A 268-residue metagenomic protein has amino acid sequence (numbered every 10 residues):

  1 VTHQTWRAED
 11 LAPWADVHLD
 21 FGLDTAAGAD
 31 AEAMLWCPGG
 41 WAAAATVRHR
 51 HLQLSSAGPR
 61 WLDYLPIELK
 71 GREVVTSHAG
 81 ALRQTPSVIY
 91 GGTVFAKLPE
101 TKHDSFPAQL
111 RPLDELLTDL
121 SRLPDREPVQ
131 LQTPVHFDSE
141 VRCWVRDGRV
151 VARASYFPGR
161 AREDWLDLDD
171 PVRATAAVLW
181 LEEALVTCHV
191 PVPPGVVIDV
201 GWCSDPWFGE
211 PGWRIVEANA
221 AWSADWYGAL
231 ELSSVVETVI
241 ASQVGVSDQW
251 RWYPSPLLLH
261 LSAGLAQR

Functional and structural regions predicted by a protein language model:
V1-V186: Active-site nucleotide/adenylate-binding loops and adjacent lid/helix of ATP-dependent enzymes
Q4, A12, P59, R142 (+4 more regions): Short, low-complexity intrinsically disordered segments
E100, T133-V135, W202-S204, N219-W222: Short, flexible loop/turn elements at secondary-structure junctions
Q132, I198, V216: Active-site flanking residues adjacent to catalytic metal/cofactor-binding acidic residues
V141, P193-P206: A short glycine-rich, hydrophobically flanked beta-strand micro-motif that places a catalytic Asp/Glu for divalent metal
A184-P194: Short, positively charged, low-complexity/disordered linker segments
P191, S204, F208-R268: C-terminal active-site "lid" helix and adjoining low-complexity regulatory extension at the edge of ATP-using catalytic
